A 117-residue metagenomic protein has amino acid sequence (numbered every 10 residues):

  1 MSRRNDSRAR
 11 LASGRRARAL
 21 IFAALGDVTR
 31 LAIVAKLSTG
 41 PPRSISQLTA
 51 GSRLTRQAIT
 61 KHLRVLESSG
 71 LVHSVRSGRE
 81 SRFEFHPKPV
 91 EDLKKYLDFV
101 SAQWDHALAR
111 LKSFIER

Functional and structural regions predicted by a protein language model:
M1-A17, A35-T39, V90-R117: Amphipathic alpha-helical dimerization/coiled-coil segments that flank or bridge DNA-binding/regulatory modules
A12-T55, S77-E91: N-terminal helix-turn-helix DNA-binding core of bacterial DNA-binding proteins
A35, T60-K61: Base-recognition residues in the alpha-helical recognition helix of bacterial helix-turn-helix
A50, K61, E67-S68: Alpha-helical residues within the helix-turn-helix
E67, E80, E116: Acidic-residue sensor for enzyme active/binding pockets
